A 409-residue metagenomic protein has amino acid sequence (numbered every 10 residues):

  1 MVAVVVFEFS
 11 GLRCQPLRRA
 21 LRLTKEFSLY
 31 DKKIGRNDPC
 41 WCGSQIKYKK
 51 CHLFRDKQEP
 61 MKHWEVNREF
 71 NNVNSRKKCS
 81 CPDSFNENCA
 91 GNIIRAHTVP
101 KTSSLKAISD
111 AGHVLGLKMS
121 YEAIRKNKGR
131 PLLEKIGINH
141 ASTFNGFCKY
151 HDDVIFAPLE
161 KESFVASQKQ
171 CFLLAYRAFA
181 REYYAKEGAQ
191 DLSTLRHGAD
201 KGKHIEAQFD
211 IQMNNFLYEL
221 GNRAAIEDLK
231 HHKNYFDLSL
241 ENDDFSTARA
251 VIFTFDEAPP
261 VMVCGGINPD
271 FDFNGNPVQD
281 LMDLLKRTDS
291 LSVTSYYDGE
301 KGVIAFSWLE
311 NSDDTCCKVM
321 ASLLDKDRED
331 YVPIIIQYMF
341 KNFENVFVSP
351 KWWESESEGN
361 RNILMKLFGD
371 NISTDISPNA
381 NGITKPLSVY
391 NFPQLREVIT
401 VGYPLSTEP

Functional and structural regions predicted by a protein language model:
V2-N37, L53-W64, F70-V73, K77: Intrinsically disordered, low-complexity linkers and tails
S28-Y30, N37-D38, N67-R68, R249-I252 (+1 more regions): Generic recognition of flexible, low-complexity loop/linker segments
Y30-I46, S80-S84: Short Cys/His-rich zinc-binding micro-motifs
D38-C40, I46-R55, K101-T102: Short Cys/His-based metal-binding microdomains
L53-D153, A157-L159: An N-terminal structural lobe/cap that precedes and organizes the functional/catalytic core across diverse proteins
F54, K161-E162, V319-A321: Composition- and surface-driven signal marking solvent-exposed, interaction-prone regions in large proteins
G112-L217: Internal, well-ordered alpha/beta segment that forms a basic, Gly-enriched binding/recognition surface
G221-P409: Charge-dense, low-complexity intrinsically disordered regions
